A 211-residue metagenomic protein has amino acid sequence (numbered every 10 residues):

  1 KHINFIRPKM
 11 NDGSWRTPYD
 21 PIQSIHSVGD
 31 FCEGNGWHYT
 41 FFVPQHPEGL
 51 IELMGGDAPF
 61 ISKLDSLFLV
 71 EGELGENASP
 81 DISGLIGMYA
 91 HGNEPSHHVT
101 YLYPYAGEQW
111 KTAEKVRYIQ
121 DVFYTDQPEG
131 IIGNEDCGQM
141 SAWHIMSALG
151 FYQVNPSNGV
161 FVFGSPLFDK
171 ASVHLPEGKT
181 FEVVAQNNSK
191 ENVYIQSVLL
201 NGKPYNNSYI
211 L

Functional and structural regions predicted by a protein language model:
H2-L167, A171-E182: Active-site core of glycosidic bond-cleaving carbohydrate-active enzymes
S165-I210: C-terminal structured "cap/appendage" subdomains that terminate the fold
